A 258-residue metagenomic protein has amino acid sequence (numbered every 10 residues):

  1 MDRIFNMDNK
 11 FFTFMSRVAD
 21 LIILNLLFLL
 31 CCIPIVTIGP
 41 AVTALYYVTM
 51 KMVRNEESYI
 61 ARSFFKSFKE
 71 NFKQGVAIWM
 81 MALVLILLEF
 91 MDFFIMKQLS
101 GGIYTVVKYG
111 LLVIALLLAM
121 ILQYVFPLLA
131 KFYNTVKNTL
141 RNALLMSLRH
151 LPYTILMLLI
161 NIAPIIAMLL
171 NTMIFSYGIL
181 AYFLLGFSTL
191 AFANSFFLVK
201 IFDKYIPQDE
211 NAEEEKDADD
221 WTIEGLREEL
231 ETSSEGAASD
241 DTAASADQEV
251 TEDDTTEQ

Functional and structural regions predicted by a protein language model:
M1-L111, I121-Y124, L128-Q258: Helix-coil boundary and N-terminal low-complexity module in membrane systems
